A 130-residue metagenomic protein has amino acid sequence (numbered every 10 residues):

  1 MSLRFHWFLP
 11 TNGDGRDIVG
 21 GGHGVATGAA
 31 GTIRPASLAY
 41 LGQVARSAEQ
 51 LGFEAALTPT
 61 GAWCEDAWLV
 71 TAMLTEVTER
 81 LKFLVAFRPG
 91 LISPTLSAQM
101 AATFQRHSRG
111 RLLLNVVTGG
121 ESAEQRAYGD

Functional and structural regions predicted by a protein language model:
M1-T78: N-terminal beta1-alpha1-beta2 module of alpha/beta enzyme domains
S2-R34, S93-D130: Flexible, glycine-rich active-site loops centered on histidine and acidic residues that chelate a metal or position
A45, A72-T75, R88, A98-Q105: Short, well-ordered alpha-helical packing segments
A56, F83, L112-L114: Hydrophobic residues within beta-strands of alpha/beta enzymes
T60-W63, V85-S93: Active-site nucleophile and cofactor-binding loops and adjacent substrate-binding regions of central metabolic enzymes
T78-L84: Conserved catalytic cysteine-centered active-site region of acyl-thioester-dependent Claisen-condensing enzymes
